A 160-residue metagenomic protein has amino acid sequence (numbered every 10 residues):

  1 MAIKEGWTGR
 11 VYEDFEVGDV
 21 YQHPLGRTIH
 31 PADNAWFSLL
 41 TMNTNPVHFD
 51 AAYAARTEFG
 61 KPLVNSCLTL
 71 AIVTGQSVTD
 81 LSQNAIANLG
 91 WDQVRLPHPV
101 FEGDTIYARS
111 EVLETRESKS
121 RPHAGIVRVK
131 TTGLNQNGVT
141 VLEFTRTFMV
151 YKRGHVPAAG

Functional and structural regions predicted by a protein language model:
M1-V17, V100-T105, R109-G160: HotDog/MaoC-like acyl-thioester-processing domains
A2-G90, L142, R153-G160: Hot-dog-fold acyl-thioester-processing enzymes
N45-V47, N88, Q93-V94, I126 (+1 more regions): Short, intrinsically disordered/low-complexity patches at protein termini and at juxtamembrane boundaries
K61-P62, A85-I86, H98-P99, K119-P122: Short histidine-centered beta-strand/loop micro-motifs that create catalytic or ligand/metal-coordination sites
N84-L89, V94-E102, A108: Mid-chain, well-packed structural core segment of small domains
